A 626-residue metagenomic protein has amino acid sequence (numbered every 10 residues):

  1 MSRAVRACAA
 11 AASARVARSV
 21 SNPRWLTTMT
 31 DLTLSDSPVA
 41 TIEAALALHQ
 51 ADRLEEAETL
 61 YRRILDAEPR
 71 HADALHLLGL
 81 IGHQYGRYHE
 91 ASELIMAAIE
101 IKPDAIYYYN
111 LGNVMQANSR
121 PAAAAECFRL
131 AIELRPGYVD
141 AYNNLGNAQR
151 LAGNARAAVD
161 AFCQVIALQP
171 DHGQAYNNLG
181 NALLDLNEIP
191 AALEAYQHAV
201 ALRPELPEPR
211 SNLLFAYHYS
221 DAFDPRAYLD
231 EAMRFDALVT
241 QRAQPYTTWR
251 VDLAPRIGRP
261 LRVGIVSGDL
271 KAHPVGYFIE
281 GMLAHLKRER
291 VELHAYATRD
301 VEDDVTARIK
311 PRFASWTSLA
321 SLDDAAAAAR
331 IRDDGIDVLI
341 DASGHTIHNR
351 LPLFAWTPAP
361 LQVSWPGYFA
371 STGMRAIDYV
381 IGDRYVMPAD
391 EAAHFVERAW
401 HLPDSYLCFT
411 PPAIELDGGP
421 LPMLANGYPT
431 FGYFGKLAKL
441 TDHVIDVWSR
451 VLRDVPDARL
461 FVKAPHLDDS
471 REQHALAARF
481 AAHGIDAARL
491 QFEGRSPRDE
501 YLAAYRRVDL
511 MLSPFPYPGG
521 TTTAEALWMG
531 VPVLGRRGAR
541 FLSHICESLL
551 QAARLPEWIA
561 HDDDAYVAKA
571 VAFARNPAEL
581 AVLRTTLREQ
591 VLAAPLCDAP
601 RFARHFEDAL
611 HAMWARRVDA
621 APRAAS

Functional and structural regions predicted by a protein language model:
S2-Y428, D446, A478-I485, F492 (+5 more regions): Alpha-helical solenoid repeat scaffolds of the TPR/TPR-like class and their adjacent stem/linker regions that mediate
V266, F434-G435, K463, E493: Short hydrophobic "strand-cap" motifs at the C-terminus of beta-strands
R290-E292, S449-A482: A conserved nucleotide-sugar
G432-H443: Substrate-binding clefts and catalytic carboxylate motifs of secreted carbohydrate-active enzymes
P514-P516, G535: A short structural motif in glycosyltransferase catalytic domains
T522-T523, C546: Short glycine/serine-rich donor-binding loops of glycosyltransferases
A526-W528, Q551: Short alpha-helix at the nucleotide-sugar/activated-sugar donor binding site of glycosyltransferases and closely
S543-R554: Short acidic/histidine- and often glycine-rich active-site loop of Leloir-type glycosyltransferases that engages
